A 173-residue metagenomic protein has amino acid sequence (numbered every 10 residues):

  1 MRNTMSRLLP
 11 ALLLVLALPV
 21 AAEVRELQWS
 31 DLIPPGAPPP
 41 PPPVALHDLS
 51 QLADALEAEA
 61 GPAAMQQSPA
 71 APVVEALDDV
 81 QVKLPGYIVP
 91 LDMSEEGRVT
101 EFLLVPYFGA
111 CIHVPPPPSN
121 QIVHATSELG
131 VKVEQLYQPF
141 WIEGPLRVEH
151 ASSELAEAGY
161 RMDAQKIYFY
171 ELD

Functional and structural regions predicted by a protein language model:
M1-L9: Bacterial N-terminal signal peptides that target proteins for export
A17-A21: N-terminal signal peptide c-region/cleavage motif recognized by signal peptidases
A22-D173: OB-fold and OB-like single-stranded nucleic-acid-recognition modules and their adjacent interaction interfaces
